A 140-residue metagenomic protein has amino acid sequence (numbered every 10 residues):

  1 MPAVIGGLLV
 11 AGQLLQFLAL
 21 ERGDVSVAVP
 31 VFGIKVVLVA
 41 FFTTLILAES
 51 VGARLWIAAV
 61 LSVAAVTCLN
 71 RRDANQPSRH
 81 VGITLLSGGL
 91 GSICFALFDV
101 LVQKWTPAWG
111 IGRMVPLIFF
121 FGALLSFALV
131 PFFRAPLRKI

Functional and structural regions predicted by a protein language model:
M1, F42-L55, K104-I111: Helix-coil boundary and interhelical linker segments in multi-pass alpha-helical membrane proteins
M1-G7, A11-G23, R71-S87, A123-I140: Membrane-interface interhelical linkers
V4-G7, I34, W56-V60, L86 (+2 more regions): Hydrophobic residues within alpha-helical transmembrane segments of multi-pass solute transporters/permease subunits
G6-L14, V36-F41, V63, S92-A96 (+2 more regions): Hydrophobic/small/kink-forming positions within alpha-helical transmembrane segments of polytopic membrane proteins
L15-V31, P107-M114: Structural motif at transmembrane-helix junctions in multi-pass transporters
V31-L45, F121-L125: Alpha-helical transmembrane segments of compact multi-pass small-molecule transporters, enriched in specific families
F41-T44, R54-D73: Hydrophobic transmembrane alpha-helices of multi-pass small-molecule transport proteins
L97-G122: Juxtamembrane helix-loop-helix junctions in multi-pass membrane proteins
